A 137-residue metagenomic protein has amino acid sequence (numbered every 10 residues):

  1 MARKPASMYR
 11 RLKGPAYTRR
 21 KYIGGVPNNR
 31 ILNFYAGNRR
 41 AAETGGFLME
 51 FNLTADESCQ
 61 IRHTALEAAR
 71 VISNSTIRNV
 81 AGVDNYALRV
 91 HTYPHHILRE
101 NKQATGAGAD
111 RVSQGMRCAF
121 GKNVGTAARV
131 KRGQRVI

Functional and structural regions predicted by a protein language model:
M1-I137: Ribosome-associated RNA-binding proteins
